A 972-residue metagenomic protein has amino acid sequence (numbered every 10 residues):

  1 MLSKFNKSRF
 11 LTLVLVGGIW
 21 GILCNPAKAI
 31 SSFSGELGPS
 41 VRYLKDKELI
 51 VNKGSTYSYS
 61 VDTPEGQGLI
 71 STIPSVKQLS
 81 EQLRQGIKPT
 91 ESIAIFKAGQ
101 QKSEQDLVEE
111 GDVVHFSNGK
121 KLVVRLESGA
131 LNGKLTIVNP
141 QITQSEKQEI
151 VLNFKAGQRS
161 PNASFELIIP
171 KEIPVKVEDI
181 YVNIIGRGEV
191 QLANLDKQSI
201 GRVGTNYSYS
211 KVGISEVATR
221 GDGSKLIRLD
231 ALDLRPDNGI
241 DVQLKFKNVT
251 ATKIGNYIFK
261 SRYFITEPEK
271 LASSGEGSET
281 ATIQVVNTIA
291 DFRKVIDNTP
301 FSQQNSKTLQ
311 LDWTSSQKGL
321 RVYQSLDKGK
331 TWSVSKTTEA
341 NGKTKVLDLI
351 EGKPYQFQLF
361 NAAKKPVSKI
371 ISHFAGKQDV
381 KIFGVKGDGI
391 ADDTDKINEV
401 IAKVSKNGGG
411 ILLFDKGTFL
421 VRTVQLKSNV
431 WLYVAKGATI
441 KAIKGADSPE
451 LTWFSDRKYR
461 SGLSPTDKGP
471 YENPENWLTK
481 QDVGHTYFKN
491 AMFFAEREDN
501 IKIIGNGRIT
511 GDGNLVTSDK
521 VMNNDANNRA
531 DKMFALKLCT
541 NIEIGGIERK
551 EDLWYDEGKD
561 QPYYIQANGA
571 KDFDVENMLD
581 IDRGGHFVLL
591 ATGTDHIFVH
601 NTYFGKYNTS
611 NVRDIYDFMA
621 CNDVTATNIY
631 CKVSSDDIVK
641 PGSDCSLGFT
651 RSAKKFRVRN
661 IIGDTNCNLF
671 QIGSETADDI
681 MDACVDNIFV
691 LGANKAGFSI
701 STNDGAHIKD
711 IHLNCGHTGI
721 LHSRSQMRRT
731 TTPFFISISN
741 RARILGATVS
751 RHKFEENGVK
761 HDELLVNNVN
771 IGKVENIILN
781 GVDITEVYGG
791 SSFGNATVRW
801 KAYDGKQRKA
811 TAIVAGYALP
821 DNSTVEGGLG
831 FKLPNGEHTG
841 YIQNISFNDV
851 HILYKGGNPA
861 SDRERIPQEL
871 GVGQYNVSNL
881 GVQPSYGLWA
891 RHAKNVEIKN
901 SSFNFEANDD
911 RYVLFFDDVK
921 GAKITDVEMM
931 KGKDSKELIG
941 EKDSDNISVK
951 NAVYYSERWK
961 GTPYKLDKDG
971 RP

Functional and structural regions predicted by a protein language model:
L2-T12: Bacterial N-terminal signal peptides that target proteins for export
S3, G129-P972: Extracellular/periplasmic carbohydrate-active domains that bind, remodel, or depolymerize complex polysaccharides
T12-G21: Bacterial N-terminal signal peptides
V16, P74-Q78, F383-I390: General secondary-structure propensity
C24-K28: Sec/Tat signal peptide C-region and signal peptidase I cleavage site
I30-A130, G277-T280, V286-A290, L320: Beta-rich interaction/scaffold domains
